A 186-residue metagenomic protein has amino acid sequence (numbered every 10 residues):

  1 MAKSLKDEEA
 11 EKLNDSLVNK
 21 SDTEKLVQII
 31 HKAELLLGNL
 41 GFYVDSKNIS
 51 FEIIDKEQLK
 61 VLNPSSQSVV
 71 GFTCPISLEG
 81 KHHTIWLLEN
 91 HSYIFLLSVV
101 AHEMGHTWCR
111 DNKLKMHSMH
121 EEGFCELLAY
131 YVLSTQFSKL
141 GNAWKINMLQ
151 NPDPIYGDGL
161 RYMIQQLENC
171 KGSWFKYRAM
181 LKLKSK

Functional and structural regions predicted by a protein language model:
M1-S21: Cys/His-rich short segments
L17-N90: Auxiliary, metal-adjacent structural segments of Zn-dependent hydrolase domains
L26-I29, L97, A101, H117 (+2 more regions): Hydrophobic (often cysteine-bearing) scaffold residues that line and stabilize catalytic clefts of nucleotide/cofactor
G38, F42, C109, Y130-F137 (+1 more regions): Sec-exported extracytoplasmic/periplasmic mature domains
G80-V100, N112-S118: Short pre-active-site segment immediately N-terminal to the catalytic Zn-binding motif
S98-D111, E122, E126: Active-site recognition of the HExxH zinc-binding catalytic motif
K115-P152: Post-HExxH zinc-binding segment in Zn-dependent metallohydrolases
L149-K186: Pan-zinc metallopeptidase signature
